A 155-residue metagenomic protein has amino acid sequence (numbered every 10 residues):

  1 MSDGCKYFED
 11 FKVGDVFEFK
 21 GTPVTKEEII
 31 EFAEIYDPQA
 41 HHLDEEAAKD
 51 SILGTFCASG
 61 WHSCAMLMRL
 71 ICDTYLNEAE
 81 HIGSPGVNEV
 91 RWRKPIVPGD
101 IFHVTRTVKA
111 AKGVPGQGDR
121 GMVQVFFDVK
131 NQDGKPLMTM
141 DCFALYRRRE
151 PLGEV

Functional and structural regions predicted by a protein language model:
M1-P85, P151-V155: Hot-dog-fold acyl-thioester-processing enzymes
D3-K12, W92, I96-V155: HotDog/MaoC-like acyl-thioester-processing domains
